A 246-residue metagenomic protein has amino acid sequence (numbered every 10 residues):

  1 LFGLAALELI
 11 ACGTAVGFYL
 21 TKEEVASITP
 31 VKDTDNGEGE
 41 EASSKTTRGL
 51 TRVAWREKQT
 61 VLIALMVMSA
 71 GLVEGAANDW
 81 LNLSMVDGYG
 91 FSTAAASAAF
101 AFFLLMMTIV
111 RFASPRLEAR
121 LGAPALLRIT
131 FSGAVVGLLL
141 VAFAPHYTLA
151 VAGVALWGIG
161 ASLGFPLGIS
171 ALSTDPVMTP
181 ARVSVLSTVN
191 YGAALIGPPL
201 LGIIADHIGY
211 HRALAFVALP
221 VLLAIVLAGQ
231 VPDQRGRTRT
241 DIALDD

Functional and structural regions predicted by a protein language model:
L1-F18, L214-Q230: Symmetry-related core transmembrane helices of the 12-TM Major Facilitator Superfamily/SLC fold
E24-I63, D246: Juxtamembrane intracellular "pre-TM" segments in multi-pass secondary transporters
E57-A101, L105-I109: Extracytoplasmic gate region of multi-pass secondary transporters
V110-A123, A205-D206: Helix-to-loop junctions at the C-terminal end of transmembrane segments in multipass secondary transporters
A125-L140, A218: Structural signature of the two symmetry-related core transmembrane helices
G137, T148-L156: Paired small-residue
L163-P176: Intracellular juxtamembrane helix-capping segments at the cytosolic ends of symmetry-related transmembrane helices
P176-Y210, V217: A late C-terminal transmembrane helix in Major Facilitator Superfamily
